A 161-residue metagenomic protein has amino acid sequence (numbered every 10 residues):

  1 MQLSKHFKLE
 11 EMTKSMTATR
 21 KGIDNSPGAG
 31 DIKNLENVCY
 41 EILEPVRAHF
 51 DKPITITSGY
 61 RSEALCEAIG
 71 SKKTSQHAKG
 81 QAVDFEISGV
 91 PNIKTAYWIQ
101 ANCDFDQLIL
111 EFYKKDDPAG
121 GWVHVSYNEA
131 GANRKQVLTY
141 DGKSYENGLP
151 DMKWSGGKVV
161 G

Functional and structural regions predicted by a protein language model:
M1-H49, G142-G161: Extracytoplasmic cell-surface/polysaccharide-interacting catalytic and binding patches
Q2, H49, A78, D117-G120: A generic structural signal for short, non-catalytic loop/turn and secondary-structure boundary residues
L35-I42, K52, L65, Q81 (+2 more regions): Amphipathic alpha-helical interface surfaces
E44-G70: Extended, low-complexity, intrinsically disordered C-terminal regulatory tails of eukaryotic serine/threonine kinases
I54, V83, W122-V123: A broad, low-specificity signal marking well-ordered, structured residues that form hydrophobic/aromatic
A68-A78, K114-D116: Short, flexible, solvent-exposed loop/turn segments with mixed acidic/basic and small polar residues
K73-I93: Acidic, His- and aromatic-enriched active-site or binding-groove loops in soluble protein domains that engage sugars
I87-G161: Catalytic cores and adjacent binding grooves of peptidoglycan-active enzymes
